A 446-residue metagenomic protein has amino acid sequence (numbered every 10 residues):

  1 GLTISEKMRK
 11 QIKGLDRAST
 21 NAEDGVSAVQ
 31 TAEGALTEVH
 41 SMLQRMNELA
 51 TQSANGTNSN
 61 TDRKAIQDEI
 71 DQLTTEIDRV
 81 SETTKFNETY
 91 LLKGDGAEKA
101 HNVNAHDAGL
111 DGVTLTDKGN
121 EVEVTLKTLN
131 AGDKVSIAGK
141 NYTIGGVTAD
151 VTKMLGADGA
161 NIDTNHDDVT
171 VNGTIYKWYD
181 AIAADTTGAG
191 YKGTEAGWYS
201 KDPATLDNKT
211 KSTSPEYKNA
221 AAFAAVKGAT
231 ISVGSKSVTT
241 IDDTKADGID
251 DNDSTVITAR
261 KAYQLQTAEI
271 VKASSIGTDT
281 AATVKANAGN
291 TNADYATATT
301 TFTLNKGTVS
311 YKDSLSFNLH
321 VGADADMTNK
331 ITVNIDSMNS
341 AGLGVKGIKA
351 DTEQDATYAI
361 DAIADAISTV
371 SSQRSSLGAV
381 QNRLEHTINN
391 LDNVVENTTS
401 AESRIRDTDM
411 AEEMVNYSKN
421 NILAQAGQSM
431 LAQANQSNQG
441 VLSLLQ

Functional and structural regions predicted by a protein language model:
G1-G173, D185-G188, G193-T194, K201-Q446: Primary detection of the long, small/polar-rich alpha-helical "axial" segments characteristic of bacterial flagellar
